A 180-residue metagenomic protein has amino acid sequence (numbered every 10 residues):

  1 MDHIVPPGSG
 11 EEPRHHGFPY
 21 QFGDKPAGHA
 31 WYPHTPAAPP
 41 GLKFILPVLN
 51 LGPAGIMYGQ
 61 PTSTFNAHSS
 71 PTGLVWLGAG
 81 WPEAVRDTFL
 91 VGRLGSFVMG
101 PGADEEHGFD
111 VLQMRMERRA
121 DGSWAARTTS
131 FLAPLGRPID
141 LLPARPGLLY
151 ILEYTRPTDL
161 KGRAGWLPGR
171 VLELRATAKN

Functional and structural regions predicted by a protein language model:
M1-T129, P146, T158-N180: Beta-propeller domain segments
A67, P134-L135: Conserved loop/turn at the beginning of each blade in beta-propeller domains
T72, I139-D140: Beta-propeller and closely related beta-sheet repeat lectin domains
V91, Y150-E153: Residue position within the beta-strands of beta-propeller blades
P143: Conserved catalytic network of the ASCE P-loop NTPase/AAA+ motor domain
